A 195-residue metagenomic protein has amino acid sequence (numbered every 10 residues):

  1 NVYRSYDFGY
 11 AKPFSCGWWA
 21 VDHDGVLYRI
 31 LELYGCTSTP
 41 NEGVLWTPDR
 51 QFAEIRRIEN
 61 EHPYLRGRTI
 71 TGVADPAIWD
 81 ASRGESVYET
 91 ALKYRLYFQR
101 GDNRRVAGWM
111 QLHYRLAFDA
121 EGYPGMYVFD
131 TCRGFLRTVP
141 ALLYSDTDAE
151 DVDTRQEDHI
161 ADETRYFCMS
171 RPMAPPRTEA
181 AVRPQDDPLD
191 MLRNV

Functional and structural regions predicted by a protein language model:
N1-G35: Conserved helicase/translocase motor-coupling segment
D7, C16, G72, V139 (+1 more regions): A residue-level signal for conserved active-site and pocket-lining positions in enzyme catalytic cores
G9-Y10, P48, Q156: Active-site-proximal structural scaffolding
A20, F167-R171: Generic structural signal for hydrophobic core residues of well-folded globular domains
G25-D153, P172-D186, D190-V195: Mg2+-dependent endonuclease catalytic cores in nucleic-acid-processing enzymes, primarily RNase H-like
W109-L112, A161-C168: Glycine-rich phosphate-binding/hydrolytic loop that grips phosphoryl groups
D153-H159: Extracellular low-complexity, Gly/Ser/Thr-rich intrinsically disordered linkers and protease-sensitive activation/hinge
